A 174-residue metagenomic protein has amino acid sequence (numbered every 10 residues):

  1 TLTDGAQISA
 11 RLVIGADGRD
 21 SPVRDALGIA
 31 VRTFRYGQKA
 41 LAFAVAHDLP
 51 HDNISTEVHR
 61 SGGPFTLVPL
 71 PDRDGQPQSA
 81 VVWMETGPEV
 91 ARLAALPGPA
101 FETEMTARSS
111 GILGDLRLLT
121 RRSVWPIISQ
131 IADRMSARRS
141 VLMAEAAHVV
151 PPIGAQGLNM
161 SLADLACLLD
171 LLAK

Functional and structural regions predicted by a protein language model:
T3-S123, I127: Conserved FAD-binding catalytic core of PHBH/FMO-like flavoproteins
E89-A173: FAD/FMN-dependent oxidoreductases across multiple families
